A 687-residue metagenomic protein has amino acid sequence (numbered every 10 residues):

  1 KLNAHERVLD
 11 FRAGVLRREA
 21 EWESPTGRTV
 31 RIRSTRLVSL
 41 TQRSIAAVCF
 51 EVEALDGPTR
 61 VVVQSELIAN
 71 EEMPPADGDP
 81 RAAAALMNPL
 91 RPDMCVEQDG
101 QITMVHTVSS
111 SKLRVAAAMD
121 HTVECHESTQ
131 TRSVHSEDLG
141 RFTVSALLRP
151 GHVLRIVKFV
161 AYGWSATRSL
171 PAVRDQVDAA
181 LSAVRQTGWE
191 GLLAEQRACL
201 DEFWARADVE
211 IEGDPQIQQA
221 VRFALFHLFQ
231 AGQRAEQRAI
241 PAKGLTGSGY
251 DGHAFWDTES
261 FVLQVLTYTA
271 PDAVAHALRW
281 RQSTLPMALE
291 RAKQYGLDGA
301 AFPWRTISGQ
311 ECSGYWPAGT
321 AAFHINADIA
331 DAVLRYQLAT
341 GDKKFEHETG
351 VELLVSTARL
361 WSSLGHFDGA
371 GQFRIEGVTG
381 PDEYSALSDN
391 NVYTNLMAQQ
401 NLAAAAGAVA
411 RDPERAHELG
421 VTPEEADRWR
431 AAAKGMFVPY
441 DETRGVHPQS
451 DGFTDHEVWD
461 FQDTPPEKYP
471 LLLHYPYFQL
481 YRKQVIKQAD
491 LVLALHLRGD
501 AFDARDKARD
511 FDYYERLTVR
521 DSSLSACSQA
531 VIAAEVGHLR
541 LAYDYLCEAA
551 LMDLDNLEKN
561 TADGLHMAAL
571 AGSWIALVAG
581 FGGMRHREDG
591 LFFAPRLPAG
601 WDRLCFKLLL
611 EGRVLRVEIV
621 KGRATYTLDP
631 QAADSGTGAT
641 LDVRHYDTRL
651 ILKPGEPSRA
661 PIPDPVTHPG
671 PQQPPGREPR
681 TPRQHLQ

Functional and structural regions predicted by a protein language model:
K1-R31, D503-F511, E515, S523 (+1 more regions): Non-catalytic C-terminal accessory modules of carbohydrate-active enzymes
K1-Y250, P476-Q479, V666-Q687: Acidic/polar, glycine-enriched structural segments that form the non-catalytic walls/loops of the carbohydrate-binding
A205-E210, H227-A231, S260-P271, P317 (+7 more regions): Well-ordered alpha-helical scaffold segments within catalytic/enzyme domains
F223-Q230, W280-M287, E352-L364, Q400 (+3 more regions): Alpha-helical scaffold segments in carbohydrate-active enzymes
G232-T246, D272-L338, K343-E348, S362-Q372 (+3 more regions): Helix-terminus loop motifs that line ligand-binding clefts
A242-H253, G296-G319, Q372-N391, Q449-V458 (+3 more regions): Carbohydrate-binding/catalytic loop surfaces
A254-S283, E348, G407-A410, G420-A562 (+1 more regions): Active-site core of glycosidic bond-cleaving carbohydrate-active enzymes
S356, L360-V421: Acidic/histidine-rich catalytic neighborhood
